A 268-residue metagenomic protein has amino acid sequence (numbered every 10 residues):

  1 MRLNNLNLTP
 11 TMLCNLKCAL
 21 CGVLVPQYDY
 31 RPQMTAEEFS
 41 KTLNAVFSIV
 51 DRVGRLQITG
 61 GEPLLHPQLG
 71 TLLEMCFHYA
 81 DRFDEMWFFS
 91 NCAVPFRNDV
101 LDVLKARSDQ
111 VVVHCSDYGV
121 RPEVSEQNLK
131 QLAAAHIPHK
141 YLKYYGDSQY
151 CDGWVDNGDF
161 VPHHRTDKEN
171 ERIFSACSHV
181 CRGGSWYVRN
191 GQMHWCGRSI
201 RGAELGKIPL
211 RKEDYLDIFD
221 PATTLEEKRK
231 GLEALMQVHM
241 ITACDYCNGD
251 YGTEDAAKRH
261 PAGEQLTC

Functional and structural regions predicted by a protein language model:
M1-S90, P95-D99, C268: Conserved alpha-helical substructure of the radical SAM core
K17, K41, K105, K130 (+6 more regions): Context-gated lysine
A19, A36, A45, A80 (+9 more regions): A sequence-composition feature that detects small, non-aromatic residues
D29-P32, T42-N44, Y79-D81, S108-V112 (+4 more regions): Short, surface-exposed linear patches
T35, H114-Q131, D147-D159, I208-D220 (+1 more regions): Short flexible/disordered coil segments
I49-D51, A106-R107, V238: Flexible, charged surface loops at secondary-structure boundaries
H66-S199, E204: Conserved AdoMet/S-adenosylmethionine-binding subsite of the radical SAM
P162-C268: Accessory C-terminal segments flanking Radical SAM cores
